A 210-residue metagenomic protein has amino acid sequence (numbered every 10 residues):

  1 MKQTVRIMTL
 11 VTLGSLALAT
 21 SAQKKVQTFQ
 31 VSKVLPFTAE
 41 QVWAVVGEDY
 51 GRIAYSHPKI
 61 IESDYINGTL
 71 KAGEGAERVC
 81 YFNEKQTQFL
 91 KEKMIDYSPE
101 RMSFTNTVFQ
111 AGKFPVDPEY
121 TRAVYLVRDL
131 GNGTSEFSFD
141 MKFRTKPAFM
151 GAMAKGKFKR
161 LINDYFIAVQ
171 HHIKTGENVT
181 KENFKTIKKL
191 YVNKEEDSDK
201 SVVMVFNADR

Functional and structural regions predicted by a protein language model:
M1-K25: Bacterial Sec-dependent N-terminal signal peptides
L18-N67, D197, S201, V205-R210: Hydrophobic ligand-binding cavity/cleft-lining segments
V31-K33, C80, F89-D96, Y120-D129: Hydrophobic/aromatic beta-strand elements that line small-molecule binding cavities or substrate pockets in beta-rich
P36-E40, I95-S103, L126-E136: A short, structured loop/turn motif at beta-sheet edges
Q41-V46, I53, R78, M94 (+2 more regions): Hydrophobic pocket/interface hotspot
Y50, I162, F166-E177: Short amphipathic alpha-helical signal-transduction/dimerization elements
D64-V116, H171-G176, N183-R210: Glycine-rich portal/gate segments that line the openings of hydrophobic small-molecule binding cavities
Q110-D164: Beta-strand/loop substructures that line and gate deep hydrophobic ligand-binding cavities in soluble
